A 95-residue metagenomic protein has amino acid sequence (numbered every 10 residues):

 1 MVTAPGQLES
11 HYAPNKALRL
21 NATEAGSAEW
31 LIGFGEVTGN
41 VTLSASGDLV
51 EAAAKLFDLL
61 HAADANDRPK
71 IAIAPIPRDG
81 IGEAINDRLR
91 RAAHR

Functional and structural regions predicted by a protein language model:
V2-R95: A C-terminal functional module that forms or caps the active site or interfaces directly with catalytic machinery
